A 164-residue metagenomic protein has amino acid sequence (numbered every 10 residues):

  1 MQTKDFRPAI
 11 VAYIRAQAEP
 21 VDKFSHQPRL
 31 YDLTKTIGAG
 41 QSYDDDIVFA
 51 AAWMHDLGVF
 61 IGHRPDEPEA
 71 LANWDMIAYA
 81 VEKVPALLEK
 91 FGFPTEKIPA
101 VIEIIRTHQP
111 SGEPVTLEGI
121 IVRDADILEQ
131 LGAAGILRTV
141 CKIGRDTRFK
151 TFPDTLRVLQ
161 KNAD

Functional and structural regions predicted by a protein language model:
Q2-D5, A16-Y43, M54, R64 (+1 more regions): Divalent metal-dependent phosphate-bond-processing catalytic cores, especially two-metal-ion Mg2+/Mn2+ enzymes that act
P8, P28-D32, V81-K83, P99: A generic alpha-helix surface/boundary motif
A16, A86-I98: Active-site-proximal helix-loop elements at catalytic-domain edges
L30, W74-K90: An active-site-proximal "capping" alpha-helix that borders the catalytic cofactor pocket
Y43-D45, K97: Membrane-helix interface segments
D45-P65, A80, I102-P110: His-Asp-centered metal-binding catalytic motifs of divalent-metal-dependent phosphohydrolases/nucleases
P65-L71: Short glycine-enriched, charge-decorated loop/helix-capping segments at active-site entrances that position
